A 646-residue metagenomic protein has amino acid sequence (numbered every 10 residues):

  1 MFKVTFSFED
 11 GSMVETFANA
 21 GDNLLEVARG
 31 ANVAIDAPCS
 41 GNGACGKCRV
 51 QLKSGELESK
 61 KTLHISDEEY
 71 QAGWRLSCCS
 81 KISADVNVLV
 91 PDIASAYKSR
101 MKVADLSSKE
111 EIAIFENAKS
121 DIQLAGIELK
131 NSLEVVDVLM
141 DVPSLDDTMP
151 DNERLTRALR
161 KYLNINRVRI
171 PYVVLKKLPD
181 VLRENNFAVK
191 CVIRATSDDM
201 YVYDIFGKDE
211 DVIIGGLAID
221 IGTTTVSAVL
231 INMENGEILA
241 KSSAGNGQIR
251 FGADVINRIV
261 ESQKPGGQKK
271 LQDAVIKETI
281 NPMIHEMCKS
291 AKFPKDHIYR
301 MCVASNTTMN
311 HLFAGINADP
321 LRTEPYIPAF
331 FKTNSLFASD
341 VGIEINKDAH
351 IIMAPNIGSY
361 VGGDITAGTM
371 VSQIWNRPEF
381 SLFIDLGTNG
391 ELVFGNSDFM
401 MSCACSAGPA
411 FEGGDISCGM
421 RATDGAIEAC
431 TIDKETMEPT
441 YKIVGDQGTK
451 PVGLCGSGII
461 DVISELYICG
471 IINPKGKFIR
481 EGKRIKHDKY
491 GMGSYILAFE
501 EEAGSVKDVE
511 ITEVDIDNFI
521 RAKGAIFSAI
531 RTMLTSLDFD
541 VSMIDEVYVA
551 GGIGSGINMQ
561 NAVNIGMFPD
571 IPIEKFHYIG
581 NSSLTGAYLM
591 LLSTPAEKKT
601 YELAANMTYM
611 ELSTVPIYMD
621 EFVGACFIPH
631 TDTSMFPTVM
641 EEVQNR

Functional and structural regions predicted by a protein language model:
A34-E58, D67-A84: Local cysteine-cluster metal-coordination motifs and their immediate loop/turn environment, predominantly Fe-S cluster
S66-Q71, L76-A218, T223, N235 (+8 more regions): Nucleotide/phosphate-binding catalytic cleft detector across ATP-hydrolyzing and phosphate-transferring enzymes
I219-T223, A228-I256, P320-S335, A367 (+2 more regions): Glycine-rich phosphate-binding loop of actin/hexokinase-like ATP-binding domains
G247-K289, D415, A426-T431, N518 (+1 more regions): N-terminal phosphate-binding loop and adjacent alpha-helix
T307-P320, G491, F539, G551-D570 (+1 more regions): Short glycine/threonine-rich loop-to-helix capping motif typified by GTGT followed within a few residues by an Asp-Pro
I343, P355-V371, I520-G524, F576-S613: Glycine-rich phosphate-binding/hydrolytic loop that grips phosphoryl groups
N396-D398, F539-L603: Catalytic phosphate/nucleotide-handling subdomain of diverse soluble enzymes
Y467-L537, N645: A contiguous, well-structured pocket-lining segment that forms one wall/lid of small-molecule binding clefts in soluble
